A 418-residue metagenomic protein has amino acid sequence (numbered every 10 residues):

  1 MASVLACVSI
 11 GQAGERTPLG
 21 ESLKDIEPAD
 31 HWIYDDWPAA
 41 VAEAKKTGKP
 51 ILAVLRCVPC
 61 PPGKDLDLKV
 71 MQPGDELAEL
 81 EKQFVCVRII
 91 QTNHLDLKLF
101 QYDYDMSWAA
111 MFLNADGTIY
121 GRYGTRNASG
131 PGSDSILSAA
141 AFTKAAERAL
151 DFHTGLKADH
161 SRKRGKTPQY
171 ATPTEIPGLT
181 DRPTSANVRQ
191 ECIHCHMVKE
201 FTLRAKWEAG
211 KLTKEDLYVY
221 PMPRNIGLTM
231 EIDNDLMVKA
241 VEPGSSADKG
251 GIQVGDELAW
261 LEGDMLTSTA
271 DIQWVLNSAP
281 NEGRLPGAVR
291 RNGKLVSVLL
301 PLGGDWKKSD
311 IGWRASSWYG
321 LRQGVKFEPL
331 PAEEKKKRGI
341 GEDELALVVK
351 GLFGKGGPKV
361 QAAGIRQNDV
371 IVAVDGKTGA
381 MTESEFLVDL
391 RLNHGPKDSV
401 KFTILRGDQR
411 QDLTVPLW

Functional and structural regions predicted by a protein language model:
H31-Y34, L55-V58, L77-L95: Thiol-based oxidoreductase modules, predominantly thioredoxin-like and allied folds used for disulfide exchange
L52-K64, C86, V188-K199: The canonical Cys-X-X-Cys-His
P62-E79, R204, A209: Typically the conserved alpha-helix immediately C-terminal to a functionally engaged Cys/Sec in thioredoxin-like
D103, S246-E257, S278-P280, R338-E344 (+2 more regions): A short glycine-leucine-enriched loop at secondary-structure breakpoints that most characteristically corresponds
M106-N127: A short, hydrophobic beta-strand/beta-hairpin element that forms part of a small beta-sheet core
G117, Q190-A240, L299-F353, K401-T403 (+1 more regions): PDZ/PDZ-like peptide-tail recognition elements
A247-A270, V349, K359-E385: Conserved PDZ fold ligand-binding element
A259, W274-W313, A363-R366, V372 (+1 more regions): PDZ-domain C-terminal substructure recognizer with occasional recognition of PDZ-binding tails
